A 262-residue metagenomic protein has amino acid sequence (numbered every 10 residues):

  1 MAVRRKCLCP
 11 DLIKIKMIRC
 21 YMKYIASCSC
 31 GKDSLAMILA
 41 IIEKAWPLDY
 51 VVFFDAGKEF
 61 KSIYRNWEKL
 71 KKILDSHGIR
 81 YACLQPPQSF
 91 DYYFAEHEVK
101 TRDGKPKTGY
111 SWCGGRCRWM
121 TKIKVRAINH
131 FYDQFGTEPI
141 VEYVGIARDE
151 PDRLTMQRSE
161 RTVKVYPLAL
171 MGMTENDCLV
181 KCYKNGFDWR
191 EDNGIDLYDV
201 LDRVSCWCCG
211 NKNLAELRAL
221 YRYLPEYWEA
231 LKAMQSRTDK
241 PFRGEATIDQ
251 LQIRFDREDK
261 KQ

Functional and structural regions predicted by a protein language model:
C7-Q262: Nucleotide-activated chemistry modules centered on ATP-dependent adenylation/adenylyltransferase
